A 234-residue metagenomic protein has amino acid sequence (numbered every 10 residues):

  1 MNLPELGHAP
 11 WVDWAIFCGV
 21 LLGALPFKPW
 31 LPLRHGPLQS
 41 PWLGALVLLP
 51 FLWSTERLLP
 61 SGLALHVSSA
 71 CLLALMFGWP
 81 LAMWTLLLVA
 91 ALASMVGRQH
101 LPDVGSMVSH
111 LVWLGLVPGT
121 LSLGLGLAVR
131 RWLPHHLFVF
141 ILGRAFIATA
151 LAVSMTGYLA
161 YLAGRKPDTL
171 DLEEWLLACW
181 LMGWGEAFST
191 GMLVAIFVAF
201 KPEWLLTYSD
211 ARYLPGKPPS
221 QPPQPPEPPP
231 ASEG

Functional and structural regions predicted by a protein language model:
M1-L72: Hydrophobic transmembrane alpha-helices
N2-P4, V129-A199: Membrane-embedded alpha-helical hairpins and interfacial helices in multi-pass inner-membrane proteins
A15-G23, L75, G115-G126, W184-I196: Hydrophobic cores of alpha-helical transmembrane segments in multi-pass inner/ER membrane proteins, independent
V20-P26, A93-A160: Short helix-perturbing small/polar motifs within transmembrane alpha-helices
W30-R34, L58, M95-Q99, L127-H136 (+4 more regions): Membrane-interface elements of multi-pass transporters and channels
Q39-V47, S68, M83-L87, V108 (+3 more regions): Hydrophobic alpha-helical transmembrane segments
F51-S122: Alpha-helical membrane segments and adjacent membrane-interface helices in multi-pass membrane proteins
F197, K201-E233: Short, highly charged, low-complexity non-transmembrane loops/tails of multi-pass membrane proteins
